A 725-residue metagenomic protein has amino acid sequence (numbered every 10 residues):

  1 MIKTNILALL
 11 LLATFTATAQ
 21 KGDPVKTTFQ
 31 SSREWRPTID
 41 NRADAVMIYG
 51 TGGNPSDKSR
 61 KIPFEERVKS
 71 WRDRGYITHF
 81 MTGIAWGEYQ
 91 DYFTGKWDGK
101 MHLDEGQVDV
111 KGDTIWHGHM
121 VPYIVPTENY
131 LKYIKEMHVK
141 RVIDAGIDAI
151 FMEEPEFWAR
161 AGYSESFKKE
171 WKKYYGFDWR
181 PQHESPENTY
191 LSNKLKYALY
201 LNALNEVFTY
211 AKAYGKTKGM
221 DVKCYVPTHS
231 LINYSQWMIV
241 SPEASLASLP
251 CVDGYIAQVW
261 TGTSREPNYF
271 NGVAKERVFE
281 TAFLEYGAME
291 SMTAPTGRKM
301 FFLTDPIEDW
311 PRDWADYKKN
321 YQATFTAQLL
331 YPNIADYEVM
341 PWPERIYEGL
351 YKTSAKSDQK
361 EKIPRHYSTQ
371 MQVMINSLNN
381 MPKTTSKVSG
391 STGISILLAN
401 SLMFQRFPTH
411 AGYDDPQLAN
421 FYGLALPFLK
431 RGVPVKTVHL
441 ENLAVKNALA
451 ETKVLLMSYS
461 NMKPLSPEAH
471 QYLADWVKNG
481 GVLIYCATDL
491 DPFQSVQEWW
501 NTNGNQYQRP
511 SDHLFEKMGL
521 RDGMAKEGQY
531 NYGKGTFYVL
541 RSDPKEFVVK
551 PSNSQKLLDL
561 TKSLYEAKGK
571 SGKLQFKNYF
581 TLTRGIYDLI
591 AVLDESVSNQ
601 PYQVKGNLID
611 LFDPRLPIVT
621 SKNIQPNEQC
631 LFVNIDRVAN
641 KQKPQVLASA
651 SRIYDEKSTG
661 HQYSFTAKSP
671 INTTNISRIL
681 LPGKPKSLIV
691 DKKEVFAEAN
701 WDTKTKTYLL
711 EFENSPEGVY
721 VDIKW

Functional and structural regions predicted by a protein language model:
K21-S31, H79-G83, F151-P155, Y190-I239 (+4 more regions): Aromatic-lined carbohydrate-recognition surfaces of secreted/lumenal glycan-active proteins
P24-E66, S70, R74, K140-A149 (+3 more regions): Catalytic domains of carbohydrate-active enzymes, especially glycoside hydrolases
R36-D44, Y49-G50, E153, G215 (+5 more regions): Hydrophobic targeting/anchoring helices
M47-S59, I115-K135, S185-A203, T228-S230 (+5 more regions): The substrate-binding groove and active-site-proximal loops of carbohydrate-active enzymes, especially glycoside
P63-H117, D148-A159, A211, G215-V226: Glycine-rich, aromatic-flanked loop segments that form ligand/cofactor-binding clefts across common enzyme folds
F80, I84-A145, W179-Y197, N205-E206: Active-site-adjacent "subsite" loops/lids of carbohydrate-active enzymes
G87-W116, E153-E184, I239, Y413-D414 (+1 more regions): Aromatic- and acidic-residue-enriched segments that line the glycan-binding/catalytic groove of carbohydrate-active
K463-G660, K668, S677-I679: A conserved amphipathic helix/loop scaffold that creates a polar/acidic microenvironment used either to coordinate
